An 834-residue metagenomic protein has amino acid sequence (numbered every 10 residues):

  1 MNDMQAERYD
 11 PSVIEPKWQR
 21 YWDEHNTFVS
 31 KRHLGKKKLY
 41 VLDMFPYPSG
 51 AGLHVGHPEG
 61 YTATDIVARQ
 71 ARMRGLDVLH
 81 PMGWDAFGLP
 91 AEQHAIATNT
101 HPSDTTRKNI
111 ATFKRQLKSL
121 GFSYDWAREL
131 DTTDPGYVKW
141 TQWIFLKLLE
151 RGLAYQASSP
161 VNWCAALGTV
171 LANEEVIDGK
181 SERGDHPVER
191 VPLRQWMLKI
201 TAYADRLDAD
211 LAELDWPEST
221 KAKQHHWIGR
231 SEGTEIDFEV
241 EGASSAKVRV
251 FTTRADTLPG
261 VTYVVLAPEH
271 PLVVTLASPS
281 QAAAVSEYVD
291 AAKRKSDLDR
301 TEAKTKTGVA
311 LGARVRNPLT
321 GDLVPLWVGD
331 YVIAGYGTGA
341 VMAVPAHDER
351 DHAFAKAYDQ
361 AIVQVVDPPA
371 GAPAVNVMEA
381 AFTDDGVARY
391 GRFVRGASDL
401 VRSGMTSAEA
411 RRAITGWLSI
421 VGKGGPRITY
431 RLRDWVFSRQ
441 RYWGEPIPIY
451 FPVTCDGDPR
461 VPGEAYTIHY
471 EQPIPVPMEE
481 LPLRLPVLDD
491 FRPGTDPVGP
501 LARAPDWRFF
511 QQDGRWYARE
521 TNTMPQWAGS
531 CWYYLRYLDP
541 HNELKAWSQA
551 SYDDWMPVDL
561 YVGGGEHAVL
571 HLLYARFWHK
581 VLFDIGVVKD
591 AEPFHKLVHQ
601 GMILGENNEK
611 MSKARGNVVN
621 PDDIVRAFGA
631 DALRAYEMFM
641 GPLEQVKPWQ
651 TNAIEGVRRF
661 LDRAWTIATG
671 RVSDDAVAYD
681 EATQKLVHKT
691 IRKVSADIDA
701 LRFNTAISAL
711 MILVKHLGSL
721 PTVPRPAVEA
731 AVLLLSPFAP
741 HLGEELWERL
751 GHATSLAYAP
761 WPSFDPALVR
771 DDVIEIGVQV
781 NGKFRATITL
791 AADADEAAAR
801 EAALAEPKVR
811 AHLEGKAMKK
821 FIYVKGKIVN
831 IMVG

Functional and structural regions predicted by a protein language model:
N2-L42, R72-P81, D104-K114, W216 (+2 more regions): Conserved oxyanion/phosphate-binding beta-strand-loop segments in alpha/beta enzyme cores
A6-Y9, R230-E235, D367, N376-G416 (+9 more regions): Long, charged, mostly alpha-helical binding arms that flank functional sites
E7-R20, V55, W140-D367, D496-W507 (+5 more regions): NTP-handling and nucleic-acid-processing catalytic cores
R8, P16-K17, Y21-H25, A97-D256 (+7 more regions): Residue patterns forming the tRNA-binding/recognition surfaces of aminoacyl-tRNA synthetases and related DALR
S30-P102, T106, E129-I144, T252-T253 (+3 more regions): N-terminal catalytic cores of NTP/NDP-binding nucleotidyl/phosphoryl-transfer enzymes
R69-D77, A97-S103, R115, S119-S123 (+18 more regions): Secondary-structure transition/capping motifs at alpha-helix termini and the adjoining loop/turn into the next element
D85, E150-C164, G425-D456, L573 (+3 more regions): Helix-rich, typically C-terminal accessory recognition domains appended to large enzymatic cores
E182, P446-A518: Glycine-rich (often Gly-Gly/Gly-Pro-rich) flexible segments and glycine-rich loop motifs, frequently accented by
